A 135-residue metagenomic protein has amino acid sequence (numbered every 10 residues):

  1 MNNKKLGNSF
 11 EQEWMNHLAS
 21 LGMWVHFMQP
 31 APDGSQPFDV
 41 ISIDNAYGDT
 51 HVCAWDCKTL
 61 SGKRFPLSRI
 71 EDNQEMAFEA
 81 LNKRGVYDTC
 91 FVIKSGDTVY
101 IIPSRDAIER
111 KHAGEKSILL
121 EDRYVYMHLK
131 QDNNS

Functional and structural regions predicted by a protein language model:
M1-P32, A46: Acidic-basic catalytic patches of nuclease active cores, encompassing PD-(D/E)XK and other metal-cofactor nuclease
L6-S20, R105-S135: Helix-rich interaction surfaces within compact, conserved domain-sized segments that mediate assembly or partner
L18, V40-S42, G48-G62: Conserved catalytic cores of phosphodiester-cleaving nucleases, focusing on short active-site segments
L21, I43-Y47, L81-G85: Alpha-helix C-cap/termination motif
M28, A54-C57, V92: Short, conserved beta-strand edge motifs with alternating hydrophobic and charged residues
Q36-F38: Change "...and in nucleic-acid phosphodiester-cleaving endonucleases..." to "...and in nucleic-acid processing enzymes
H51, S61-E75: Active-site-adjacent loop/helix micro-motif of nuclease/hydrolase catalytic cores
E79-E109: Nucleic-acid nuclease catalytic cores
